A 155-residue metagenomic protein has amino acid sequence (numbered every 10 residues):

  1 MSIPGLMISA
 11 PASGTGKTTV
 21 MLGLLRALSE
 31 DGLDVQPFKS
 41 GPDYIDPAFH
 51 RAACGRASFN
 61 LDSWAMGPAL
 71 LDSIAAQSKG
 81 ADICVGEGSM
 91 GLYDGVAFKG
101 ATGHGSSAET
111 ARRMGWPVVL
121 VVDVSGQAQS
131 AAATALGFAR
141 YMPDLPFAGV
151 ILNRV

Functional and structural regions predicted by a protein language model:
S2-T15, T19, L25-M114, V118 (+1 more regions): ATP-dependent carboxylate-amine ligase catalytic core
L152-V155: GTPase G-domain guanine-specificity segment
